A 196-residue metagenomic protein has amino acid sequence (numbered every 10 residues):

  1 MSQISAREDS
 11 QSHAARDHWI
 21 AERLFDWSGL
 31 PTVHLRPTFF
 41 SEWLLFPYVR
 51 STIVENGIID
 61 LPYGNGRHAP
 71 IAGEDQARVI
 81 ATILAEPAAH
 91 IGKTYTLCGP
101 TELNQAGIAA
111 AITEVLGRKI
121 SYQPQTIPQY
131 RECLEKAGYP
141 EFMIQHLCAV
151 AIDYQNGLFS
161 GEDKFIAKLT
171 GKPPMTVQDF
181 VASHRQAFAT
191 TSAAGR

Functional and structural regions predicted by a protein language model:
M1: N-terminal Rossmann-like NAD(P)+-binding domain of SDR-like oxidoreductases, especially those catalyzing
I4-S121, Q125, E132-A137, F142-M143 (+2 more regions): Oxidoreductase cofactor-interface core, primarily capturing Rossmann-like NAD(P)-dependent enzymes
P128-R196: A hydrophobic C-terminal alpha-helical subdomain
